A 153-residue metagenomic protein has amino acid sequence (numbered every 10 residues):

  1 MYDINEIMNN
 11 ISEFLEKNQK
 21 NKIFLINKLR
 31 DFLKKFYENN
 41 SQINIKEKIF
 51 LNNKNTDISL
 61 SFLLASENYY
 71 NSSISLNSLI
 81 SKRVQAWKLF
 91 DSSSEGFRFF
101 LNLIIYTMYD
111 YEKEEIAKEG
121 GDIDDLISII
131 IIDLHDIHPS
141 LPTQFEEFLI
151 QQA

Functional and structural regions predicted by a protein language model:
M1-A153: Structured binding/interaction patches within domain cores
